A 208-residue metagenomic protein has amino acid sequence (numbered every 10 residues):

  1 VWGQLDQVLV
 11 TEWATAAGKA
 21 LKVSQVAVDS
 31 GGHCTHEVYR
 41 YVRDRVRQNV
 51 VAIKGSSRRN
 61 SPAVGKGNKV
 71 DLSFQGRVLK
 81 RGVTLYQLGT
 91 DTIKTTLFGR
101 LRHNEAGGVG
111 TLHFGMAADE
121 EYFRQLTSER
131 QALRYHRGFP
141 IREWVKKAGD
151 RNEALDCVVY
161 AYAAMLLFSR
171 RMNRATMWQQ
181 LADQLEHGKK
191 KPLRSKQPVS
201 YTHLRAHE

Functional and structural regions predicted by a protein language model:
V1-V26, R194: Nucleic-acid-processing active sites and adjacent nucleic-acid-binding tracks, predominantly divalent metal-dependent
V8-L9, H33, A206: Short amphipathic alpha-helical surface micro-motifs
G18, Q25, Q131, A164 (+1 more regions): Functionally constrained cores in energy, signaling, and assembly domains
D29-G31: Structural motif
H33-Q197: C-terminal nuclease/phosphodiesterase catalytic domains that cleave nucleic-acid phosphodiester bonds
T202-E208: Conserved small/polar residues in nucleotide/adenosyl-binding loops
